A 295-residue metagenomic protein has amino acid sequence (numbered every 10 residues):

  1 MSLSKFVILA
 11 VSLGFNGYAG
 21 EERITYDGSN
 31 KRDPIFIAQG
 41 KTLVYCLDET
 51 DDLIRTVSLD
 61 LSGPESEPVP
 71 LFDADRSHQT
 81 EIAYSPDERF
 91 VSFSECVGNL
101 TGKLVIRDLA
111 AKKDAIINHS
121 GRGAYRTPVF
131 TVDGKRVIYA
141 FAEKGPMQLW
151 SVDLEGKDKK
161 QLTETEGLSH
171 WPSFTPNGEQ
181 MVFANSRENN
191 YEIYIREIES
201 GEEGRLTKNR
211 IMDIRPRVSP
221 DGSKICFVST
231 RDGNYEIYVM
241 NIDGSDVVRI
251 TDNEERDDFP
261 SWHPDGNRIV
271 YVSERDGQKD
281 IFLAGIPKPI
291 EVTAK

Functional and structural regions predicted by a protein language model:
M1-L9: Sec-dependent signal peptide recognition, specifically the positively charged N-region followed immediately by
A10-G17: Hydrophobic h-region of N-terminal signal peptides that target proteins for export in Gram-negative bacteria
G17-K295: Sequence signature of WD/YWTD-type beta-propeller architectures
